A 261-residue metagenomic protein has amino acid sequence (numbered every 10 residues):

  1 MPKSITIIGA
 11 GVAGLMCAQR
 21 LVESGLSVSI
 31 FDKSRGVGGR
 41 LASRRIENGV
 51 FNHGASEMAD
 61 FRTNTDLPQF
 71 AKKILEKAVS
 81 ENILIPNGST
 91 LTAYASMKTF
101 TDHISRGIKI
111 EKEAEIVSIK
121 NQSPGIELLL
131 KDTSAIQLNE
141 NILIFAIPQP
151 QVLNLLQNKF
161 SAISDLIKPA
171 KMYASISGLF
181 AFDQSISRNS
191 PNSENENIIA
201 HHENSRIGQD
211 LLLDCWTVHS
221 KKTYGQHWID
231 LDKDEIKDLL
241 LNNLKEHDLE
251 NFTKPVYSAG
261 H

Functional and structural regions predicted by a protein language model:
M1-A13: Beta1/beta-strand and adjacent pyrophosphate-binding region of the FAD-binding site in flavoprotein oxidoreductases
K3, T133-I142: Core beta-strand elements of the Rossmann-like FAD/NAD(P) dinucleotide-binding domain in flavoenzyme oxidoreductases
I8, V22-I46: Glycine-rich FAD pyrophosphate-binding loop
G38, E140-S190, E250-F252: Central helical "cap/lid" subdomain
E57-D66, I83-S105, D230-L239: Short beta-strand to alpha-helix junction loop
K112-E127: A conserved short coil-to-beta-strand element within the FAD-binding core of flavoproteins
L179-I229, E235-D248: Active-site substrate-recognition segment that forms the wall of the catalytic cavity or substrate channel
L244-H261: Flavin (FAD/FMN) cofactor-binding core of flavoprotein oxidoreductases
